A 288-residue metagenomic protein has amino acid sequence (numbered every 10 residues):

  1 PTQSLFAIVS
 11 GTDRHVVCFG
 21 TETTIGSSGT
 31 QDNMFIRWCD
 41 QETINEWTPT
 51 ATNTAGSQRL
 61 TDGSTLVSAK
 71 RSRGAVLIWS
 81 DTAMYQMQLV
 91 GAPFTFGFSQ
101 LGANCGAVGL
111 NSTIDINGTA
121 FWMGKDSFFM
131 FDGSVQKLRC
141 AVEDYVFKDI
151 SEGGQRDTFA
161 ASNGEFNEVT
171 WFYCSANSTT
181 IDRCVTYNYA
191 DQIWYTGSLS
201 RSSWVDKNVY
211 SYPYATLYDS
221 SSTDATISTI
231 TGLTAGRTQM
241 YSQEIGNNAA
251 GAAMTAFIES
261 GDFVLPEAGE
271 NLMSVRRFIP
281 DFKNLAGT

Functional and structural regions predicted by a protein language model:
P1-F159, Q192-S198: Beta-propeller and closely related beta-pinwheel folds
S64, G102-T119, K125-T288: Beta-sheet repeat architectures centered on beta-propellers
